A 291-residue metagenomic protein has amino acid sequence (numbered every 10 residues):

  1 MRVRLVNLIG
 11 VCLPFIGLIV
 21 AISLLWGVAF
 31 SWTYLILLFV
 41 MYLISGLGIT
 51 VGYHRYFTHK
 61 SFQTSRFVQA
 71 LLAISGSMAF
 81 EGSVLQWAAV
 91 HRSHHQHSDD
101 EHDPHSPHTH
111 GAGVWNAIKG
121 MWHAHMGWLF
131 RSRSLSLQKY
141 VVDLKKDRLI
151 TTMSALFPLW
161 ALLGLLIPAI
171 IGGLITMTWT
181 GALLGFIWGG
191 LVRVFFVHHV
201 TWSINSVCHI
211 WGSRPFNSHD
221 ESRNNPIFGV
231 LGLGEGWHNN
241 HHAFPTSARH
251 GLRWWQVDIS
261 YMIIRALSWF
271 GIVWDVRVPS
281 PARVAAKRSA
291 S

Functional and structural regions predicted by a protein language model:
M1-W202, W237, S247-S291: Non-catalytic, topology-defining segments of multipass membrane proteins
R55, S206, I210, H242: Catalytic glutamate of the conserved HExxH
V141-L149, W211-W237, A243-F244: Active-site-proximal inter-transmembrane loops
V197-P215: C-terminal accessory segments of proteins
